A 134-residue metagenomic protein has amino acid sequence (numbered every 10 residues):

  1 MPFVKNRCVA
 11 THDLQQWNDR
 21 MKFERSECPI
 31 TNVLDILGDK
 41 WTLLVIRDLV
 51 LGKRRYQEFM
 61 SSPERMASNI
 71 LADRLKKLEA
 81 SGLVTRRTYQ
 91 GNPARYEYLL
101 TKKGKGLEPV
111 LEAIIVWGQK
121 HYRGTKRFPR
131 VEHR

Functional and structural regions predicted by a protein language model:
M1-M21: Short, intrinsically disordered or compositionally biased N-terminal tails of bacterial proteins
C28-I70: N-terminal helix-turn-helix DNA-binding core of bacterial DNA-binding proteins
G38, Q90-A113: Basic, amphipathic "hinge/linker" alpha-helix immediately C-terminal to the N-terminal HTH DNA-binding motif
V45-I46, L78, V84, Y98: Hydrophobic packing within well-folded, soluble alpha/beta domains
M60-Y89, P93: Canonical helix-turn-helix DNA-binding module
P109-R134: Amphipathic alpha-helical dimerization/coiled-coil segments that flank or bridge DNA-binding/regulatory modules
